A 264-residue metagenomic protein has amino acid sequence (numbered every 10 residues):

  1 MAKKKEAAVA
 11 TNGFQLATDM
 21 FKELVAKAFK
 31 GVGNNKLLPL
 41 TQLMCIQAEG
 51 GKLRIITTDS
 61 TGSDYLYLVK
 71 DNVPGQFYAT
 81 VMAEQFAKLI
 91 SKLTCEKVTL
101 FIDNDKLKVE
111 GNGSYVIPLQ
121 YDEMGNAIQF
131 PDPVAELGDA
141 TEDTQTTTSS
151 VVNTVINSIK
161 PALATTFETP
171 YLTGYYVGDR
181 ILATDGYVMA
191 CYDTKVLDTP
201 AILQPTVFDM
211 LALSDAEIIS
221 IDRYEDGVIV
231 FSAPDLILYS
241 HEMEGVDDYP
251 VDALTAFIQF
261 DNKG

Functional and structural regions predicted by a protein language model:
M1-G264: Structural preference for solvent-exposed beta-strand-turn elements and adjacent flexible terminal/loop segments within
